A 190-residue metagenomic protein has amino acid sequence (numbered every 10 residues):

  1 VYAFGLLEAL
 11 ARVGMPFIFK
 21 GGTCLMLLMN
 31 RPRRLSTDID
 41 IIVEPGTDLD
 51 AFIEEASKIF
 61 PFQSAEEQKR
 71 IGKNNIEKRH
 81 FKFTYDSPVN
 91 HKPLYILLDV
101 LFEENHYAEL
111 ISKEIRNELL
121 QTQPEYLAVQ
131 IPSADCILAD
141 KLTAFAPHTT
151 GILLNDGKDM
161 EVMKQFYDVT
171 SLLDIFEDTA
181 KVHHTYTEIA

Functional and structural regions predicted by a protein language model:
F4, G72-A190: Catalytic cores of NTP-dependent nucleotidyl/adenyl transfer enzymes across multiple folds
L7-I39, V43-P45: Active-site nucleotide-donor binding segment shared across nucleotidyl transfer reactions
T23, T47, E104-H106: Short, flexible active-site-adjacent loop segments at beta-strand->alpha-helix junctions, enriched in small/polar
M29-P32, F52-E55, E109-K113: Short, conserved acidic/polar surface loops in the N-terminal third of protein domains
V43-I76: Metal-dependent nucleotidyltransferase catalytic core
